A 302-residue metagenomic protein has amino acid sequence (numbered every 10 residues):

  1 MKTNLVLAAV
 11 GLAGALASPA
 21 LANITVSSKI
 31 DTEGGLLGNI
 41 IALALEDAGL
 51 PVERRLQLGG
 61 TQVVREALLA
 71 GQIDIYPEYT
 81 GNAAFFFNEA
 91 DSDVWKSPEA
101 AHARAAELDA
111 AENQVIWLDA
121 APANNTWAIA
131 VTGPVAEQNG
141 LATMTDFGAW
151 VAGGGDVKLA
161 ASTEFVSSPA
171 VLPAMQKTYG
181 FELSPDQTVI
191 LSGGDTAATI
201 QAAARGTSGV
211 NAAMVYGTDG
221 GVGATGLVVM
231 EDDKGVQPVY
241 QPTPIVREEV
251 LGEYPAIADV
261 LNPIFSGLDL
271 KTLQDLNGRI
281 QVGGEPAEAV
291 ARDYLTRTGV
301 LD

Functional and structural regions predicted by a protein language model:
N23-I41, L56-G60, E164-S167: Extracytoplasmic "Venus flytrap"
T32-P51, P173-Y179: Short, polar/charged alpha-helical segment
E33, E164-A170, A174-Y179, P255-D302: An extracytoplasmic/periplasmic, membrane-proximal ligand-sensing/linker region
G60-T61, G71-A84, A101, S162 (+3 more regions): Beta->alpha turn/N-cap motifs
F87-S97, A103-L118, T207, G220-K234: Ligand-binding "clamshell"
K96-K158, S266-L270: A conserved helix-loop-strand patch within extracytoplasmic ligand-binding domains of the periplasmic binding
W127-E137, Y240-Y254: A bilobed periplasmic-binding-protein/Venus flytrap-type ligand-binding module shared by bacterial periplasmic
G153-D232: Ligand-binding pocket segment of bilobal, Venus flytrap-like solute-binding proteins
